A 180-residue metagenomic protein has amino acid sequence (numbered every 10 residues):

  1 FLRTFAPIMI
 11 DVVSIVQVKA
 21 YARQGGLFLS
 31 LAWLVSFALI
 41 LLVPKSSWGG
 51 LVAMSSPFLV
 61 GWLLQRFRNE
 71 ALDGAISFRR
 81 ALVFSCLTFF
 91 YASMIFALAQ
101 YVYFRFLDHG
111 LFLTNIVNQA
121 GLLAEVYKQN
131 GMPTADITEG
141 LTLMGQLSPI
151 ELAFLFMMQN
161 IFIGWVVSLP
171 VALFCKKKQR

Functional and structural regions predicted by a protein language model:
F1-I8: Short, Lys/Arg-enriched N-terminal segments with co-localized hydrophobic residues within the first ~10-30 amino acids
M9-I15, L173-R180: Short, charged juxtamembrane terminal tails flanking transmembrane helices
M9-R68: Transmembrane alpha-helical insertion/packing segments
A22-A38, S55, L59, L82-L98 (+1 more regions): Hydrophobic, lipid-facing residues on alpha-helical transmembrane segments of integral membrane proteins
R66-A81, R105: Membrane-helix interface/capping segments
F89-L113: C-terminal halves and exits of single transmembrane alpha-helices
L107-Q146: Membrane-interface interhelical loops and short interface/amphipathic helices in multi-pass inner-membrane
G140-W165: Individual transmembrane alpha-helix segments
